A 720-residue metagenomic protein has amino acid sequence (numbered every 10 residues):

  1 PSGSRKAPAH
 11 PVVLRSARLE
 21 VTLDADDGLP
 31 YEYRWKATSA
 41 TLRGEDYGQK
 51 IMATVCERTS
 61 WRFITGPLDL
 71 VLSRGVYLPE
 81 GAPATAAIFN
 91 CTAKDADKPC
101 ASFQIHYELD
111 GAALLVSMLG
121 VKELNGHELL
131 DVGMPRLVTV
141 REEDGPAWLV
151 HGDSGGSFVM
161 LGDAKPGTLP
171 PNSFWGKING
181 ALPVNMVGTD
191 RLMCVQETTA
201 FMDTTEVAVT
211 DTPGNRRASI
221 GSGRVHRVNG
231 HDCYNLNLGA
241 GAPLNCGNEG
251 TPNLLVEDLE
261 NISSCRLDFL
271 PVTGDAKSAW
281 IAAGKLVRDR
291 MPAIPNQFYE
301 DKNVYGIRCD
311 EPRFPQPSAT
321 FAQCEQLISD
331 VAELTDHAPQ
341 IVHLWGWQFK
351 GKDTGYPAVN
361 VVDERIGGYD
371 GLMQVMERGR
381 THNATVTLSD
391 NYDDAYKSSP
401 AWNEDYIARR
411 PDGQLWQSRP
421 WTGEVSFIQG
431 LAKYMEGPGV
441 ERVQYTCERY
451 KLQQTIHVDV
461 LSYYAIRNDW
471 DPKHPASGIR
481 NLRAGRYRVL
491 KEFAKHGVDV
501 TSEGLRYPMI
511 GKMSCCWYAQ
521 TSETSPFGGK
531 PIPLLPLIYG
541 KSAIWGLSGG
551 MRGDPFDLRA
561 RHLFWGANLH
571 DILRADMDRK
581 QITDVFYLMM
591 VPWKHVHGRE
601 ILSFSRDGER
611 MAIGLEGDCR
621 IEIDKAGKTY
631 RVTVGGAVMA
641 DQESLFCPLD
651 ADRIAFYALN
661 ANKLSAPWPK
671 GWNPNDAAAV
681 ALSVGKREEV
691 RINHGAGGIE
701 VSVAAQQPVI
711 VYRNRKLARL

Functional and structural regions predicted by a protein language model:
P1-K6: Bacterial Sec-dependent signal peptides at the C-terminal "C-region" and cleavage site
P8-I341, G346, I366, H382-T385 (+2 more regions): Carbohydrate-recognition beta-sandwich/jelly-roll modules in extracellular/periplasmic carbohydrate-active proteins
L19, D26, L119-E123, P135-L137 (+5 more regions): An acidic- and aromatic-residue-enriched active-site/binding cleft used to recognize and process polar
P295-V440, K451-Q454, V458, S462-R467 (+1 more regions): Aromatic-lined carbohydrate-binding/catalytic grooves of carbohydrate-active enzymes
D394, Y445, V458, Y464-D469 (+5 more regions): Extended, charge-rich low-complexity regions and/or helical-solenoid scaffolds
A395-K397, A401-G437, R488-A612, D618: Glycan-recognition surfaces
L461-Y464, N481-A494: Exposed, low-structure sequence patches enriched in small/polar residues
D469-A476, M513-W517: Short glycine/threonine-rich loop-to-helix capping motif typified by GTGT followed within a few residues by an Asp-Pro
